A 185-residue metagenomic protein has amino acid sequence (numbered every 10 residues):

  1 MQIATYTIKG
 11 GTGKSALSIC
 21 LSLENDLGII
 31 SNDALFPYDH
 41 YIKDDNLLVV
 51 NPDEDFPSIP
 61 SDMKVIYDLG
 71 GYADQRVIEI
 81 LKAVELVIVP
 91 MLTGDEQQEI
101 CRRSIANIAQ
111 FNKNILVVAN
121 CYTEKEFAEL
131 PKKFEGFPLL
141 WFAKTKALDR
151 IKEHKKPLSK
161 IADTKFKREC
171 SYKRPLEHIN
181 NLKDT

Functional and structural regions predicted by a protein language model:
Q2-D53: Walker A/P-loop NTP-binding active-site region of P-loop NTPases, recognizing the glycine-rich GxxxxGKT/S
I30-S31, I66-D68, V87-T93, V117-C121: Conserved beta-strand segments of the P-loop GTPase G domain that flank and frequently precede/overlap
Y38-D44, F127-G136: Short, aromatic/basic amphipathic alpha-helical patches
I59-V77: Switch II (G3) loop of P-loop NTPases
A73-D95: Inter-motif core of Ras-like GTPase G domains
Q98-P131: Conserved C-terminal guanine-recognition region of P-loop GTPase G domains, centered on the G4
C121, E129-D163, E177: Beta-strand-loop-alpha "switch" segments that mediate conformational coupling across diverse proteins
I161-T185: Charged phosphate-binding loop/patch that engages nucleotide di/tri-phosphates or the phosphate backbone of nucleic
